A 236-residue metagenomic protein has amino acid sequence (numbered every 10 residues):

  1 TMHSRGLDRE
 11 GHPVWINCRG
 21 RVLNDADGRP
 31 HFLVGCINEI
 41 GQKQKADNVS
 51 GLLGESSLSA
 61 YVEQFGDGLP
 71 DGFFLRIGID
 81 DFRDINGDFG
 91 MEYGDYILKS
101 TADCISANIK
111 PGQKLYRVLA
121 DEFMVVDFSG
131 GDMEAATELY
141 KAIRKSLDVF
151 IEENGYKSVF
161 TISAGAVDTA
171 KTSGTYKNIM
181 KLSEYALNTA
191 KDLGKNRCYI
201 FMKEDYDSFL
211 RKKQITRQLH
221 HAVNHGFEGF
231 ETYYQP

Functional and structural regions predicted by a protein language model:
R5, R211-P236: Active-site core of bacterial EAL-family cyclic-dinucleotide phosphodiesterase domains
R5-G11, N24-D25: PAS-family sensory domains
G6, A107-G112, I143-K157: Short catalytic/binding micro-motifs of nucleotide second-messenger systems
C18-V34: Short loop/turn elements at sensory-signaling interfaces that couple input to output
V34-C36, F74: Sensory beta-sandwich core in regulatory modules of signaling proteins
N38-E39, I77, F128: PAS-associated C-terminal
Q44-F73, D80-A107, Y116-A120, M124-V125 (+3 more regions): Conserved long alpha-helical elements within nucleotide-processing catalytic cores of c-di-GMP signaling and class III
A120-E122, E152-N188, N196-M202: A short glycine-enriched loop-to-beta-strand structural element that forms part of the catalytic core of nucleotide
